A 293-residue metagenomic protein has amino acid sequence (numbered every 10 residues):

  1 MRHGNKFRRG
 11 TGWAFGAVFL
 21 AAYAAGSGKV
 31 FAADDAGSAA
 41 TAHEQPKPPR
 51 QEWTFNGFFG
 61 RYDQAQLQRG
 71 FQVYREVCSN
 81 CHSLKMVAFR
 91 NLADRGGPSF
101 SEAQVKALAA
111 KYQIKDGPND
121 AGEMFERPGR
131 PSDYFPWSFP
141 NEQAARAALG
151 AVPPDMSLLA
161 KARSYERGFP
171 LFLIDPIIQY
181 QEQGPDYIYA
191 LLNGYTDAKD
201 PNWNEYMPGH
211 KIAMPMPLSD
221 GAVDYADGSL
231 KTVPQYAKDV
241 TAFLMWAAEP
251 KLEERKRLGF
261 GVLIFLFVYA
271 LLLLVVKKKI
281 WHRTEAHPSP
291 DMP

Functional and structural regions predicted by a protein language model:
R2-G16: Bacterial N-terminal signal peptides that target proteins for export
A24-G26, V30-D34, S38-A39: Boundary at the C-terminal end of the N-terminal hydrophobic targeting segment
Q45-Q72, S83-G97, S101, G228 (+3 more regions): Electrostatic cytochrome c docking/interface patches
G57, V87-A88, D94-R95, F100-P131: Acidic/histidine-rich catalytic neighborhood
Q72-L84, D133-P140, V152-K161, A190 (+1 more regions): C-type cytochrome heme c attachment motif
A151-K199: Acidic, glycine-rich loop-and-strand cores that form catalytic or ligand-binding grooves in diverse globular domains
Y206-P208, M214-E249: Extended, hydrophilic extramembrane loops/domains of integral membrane proteins
R255-L258, F267-P293: Juxtamembrane interface at the cytosolic side of transmembrane helices
